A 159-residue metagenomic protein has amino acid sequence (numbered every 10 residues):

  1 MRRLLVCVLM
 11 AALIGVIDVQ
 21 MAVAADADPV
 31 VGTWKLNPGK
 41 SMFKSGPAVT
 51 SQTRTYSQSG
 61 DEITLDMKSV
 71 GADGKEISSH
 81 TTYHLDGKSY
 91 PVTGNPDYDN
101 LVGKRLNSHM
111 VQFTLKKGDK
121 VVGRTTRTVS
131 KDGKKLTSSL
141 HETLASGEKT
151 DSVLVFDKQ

Functional and structural regions predicted by a protein language model:
M1-L4: Positively charged n-region of N-terminal signal peptides that target proteins for export
C7-D18: Bacterial N-terminal signal peptides
V23-Q159: Hydrophobic small-molecule pocket/channel-lining residues, especially in calycin-type beta-barrels
